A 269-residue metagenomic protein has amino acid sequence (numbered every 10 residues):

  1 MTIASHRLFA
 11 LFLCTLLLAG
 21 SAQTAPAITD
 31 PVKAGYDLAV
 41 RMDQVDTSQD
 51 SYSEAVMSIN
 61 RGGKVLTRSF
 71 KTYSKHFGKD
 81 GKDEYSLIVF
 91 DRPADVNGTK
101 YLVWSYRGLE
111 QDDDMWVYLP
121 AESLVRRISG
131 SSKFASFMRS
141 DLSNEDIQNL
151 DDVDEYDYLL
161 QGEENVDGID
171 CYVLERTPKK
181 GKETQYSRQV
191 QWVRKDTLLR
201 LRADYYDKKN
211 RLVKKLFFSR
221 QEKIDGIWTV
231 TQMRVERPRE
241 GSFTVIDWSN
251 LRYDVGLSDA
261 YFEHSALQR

Functional and structural regions predicted by a protein language model:
M1-F12: Bacterial N-terminal signal peptides that target proteins for export
A10-G20: Bacterial N-terminal signal peptides
A19-D30: Bacterial Sec-dependent signal peptides at the C-terminal "C-region" and cleavage site
D30-A121: N-terminal mature ectodomain segment of secretory-pathway/periplasmic proteins
K33-G35, T67, Q148-L160, N210-K215: A short, amphipathic edge element
A39-V40, S69-H76, K100-S105, G162 (+4 more regions): Hydrophobic/aromatic beta-strand elements that line small-molecule binding cavities or substrate pockets in beta-rich
F77-E84, G162-D170, I224-D225: Short, ordered beta-strand-loop transition motifs
D91, D114-Y118, L124-S129, A135-D151 (+1 more regions): Gly/Pro-enriched, hydrophobic low-complexity segments that function as extracytoplasmic propeptides/linkers
